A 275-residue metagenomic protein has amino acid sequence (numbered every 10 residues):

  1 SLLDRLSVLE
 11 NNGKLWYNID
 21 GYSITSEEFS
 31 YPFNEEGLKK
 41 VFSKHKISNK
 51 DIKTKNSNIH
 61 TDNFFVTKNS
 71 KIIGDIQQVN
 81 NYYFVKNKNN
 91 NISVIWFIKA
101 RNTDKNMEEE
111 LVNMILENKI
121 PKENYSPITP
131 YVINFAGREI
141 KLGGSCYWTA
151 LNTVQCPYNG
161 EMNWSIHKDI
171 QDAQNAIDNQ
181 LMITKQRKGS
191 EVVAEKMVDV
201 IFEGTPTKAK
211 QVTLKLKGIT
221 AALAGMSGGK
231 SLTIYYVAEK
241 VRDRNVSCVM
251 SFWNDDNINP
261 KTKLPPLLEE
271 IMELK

Functional and structural regions predicted by a protein language model:
S1-E35, K39, E117-C156, E270-M272: N-terminal "mature-domain start" segment
S7-N89, K188-R244: Signature of long, low-cysteine stretches enriched in small and polar/charged residues
I24, F64-V66, Y82-F84, V94-W96 (+8 more regions): Hydrophobic beta-strand residues in large extracellular and virion-surface proteins
L38-K46, I115, K119, Q180-K188 (+3 more regions): Hydrophobic, Leu/Ile/Phe/Ala-enriched alpha-helical segments that form helix-helix packing faces
F64-N81, K86-N118, E139-K141, L151 (+2 more regions): First exposed extracellular module after export/assembly in secreted or surface-exposed proteins
F97-I140, G144-C146, R242-K275: Surface-exposed amphipathic alpha-helical segments
E110-N113, A176-M182, K230-I234: Well-ordered, non-membrane alpha-helical segments in soluble/globular domains
V132-K208: Flexible, glycine-rich surface segments
